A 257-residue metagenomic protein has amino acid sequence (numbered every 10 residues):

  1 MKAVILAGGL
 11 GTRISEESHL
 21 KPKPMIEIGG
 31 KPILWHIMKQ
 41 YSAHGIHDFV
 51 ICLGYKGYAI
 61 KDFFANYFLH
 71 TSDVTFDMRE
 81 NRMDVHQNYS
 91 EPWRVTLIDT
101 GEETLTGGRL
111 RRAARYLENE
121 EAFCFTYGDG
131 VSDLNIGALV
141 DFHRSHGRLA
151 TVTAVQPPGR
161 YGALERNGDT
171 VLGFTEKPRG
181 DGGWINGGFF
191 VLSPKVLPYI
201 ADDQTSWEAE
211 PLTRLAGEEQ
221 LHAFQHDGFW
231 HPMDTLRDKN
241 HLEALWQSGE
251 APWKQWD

Functional and structural regions predicted by a protein language model:
M1-Y67, L97: N-terminal glycine-rich phosphate-binding loop and ensuing alpha1 helix
A3-I5, I51, F125-T126, A150-T153 (+1 more regions): Structural beta-sheet core signal
H36, R109-R112, P211: Well-ordered alpha-helical segments embedded in enzymatic catalytic cores
I60-G168: Conserved beta-loop-beta/alpha segment of the NTase-like Rossmann-fold superfamily that binds/positions NTPs
E121-T126, V131-R144, Q156-G159, T170-D257: Catalytic-core segments of class I nucleotidyltransferases/pyrophosphorylases that form NMP-activated intermediates
